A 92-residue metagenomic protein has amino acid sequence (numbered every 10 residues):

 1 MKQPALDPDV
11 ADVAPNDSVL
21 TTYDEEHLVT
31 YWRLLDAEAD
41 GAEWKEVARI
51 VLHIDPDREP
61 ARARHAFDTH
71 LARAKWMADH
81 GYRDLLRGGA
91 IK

Functional and structural regions predicted by a protein language model:
M1-S18, I91: Basic, low-complexity segments
V13, I50-R62: Short helix/strand-capping connector loops at secondary-structure junctions
A14-N16, H70, L85, G89: Bacterial C-terminal helix-turn-helix
S18-D24: A detector for short, charged/polar N-terminal pre-domain segments
D24-D40: Short, amphipathic alpha-helical "recognition" segments used to contact nucleic acids or chromatin
R33-L34, D57-H80: Major-groove recognition helix of helix-turn-helix-like DNA-binding domains
D40-I50: Short, charged amphipathic recognition helices of the HTH superfamily and cognate SANT/SANTA-like modules
W76-K92: Intrinsically disordered, low-complexity basic tails/linkers immediately adjacent to helix-turn-helix/homeobox/MYB/SANT
